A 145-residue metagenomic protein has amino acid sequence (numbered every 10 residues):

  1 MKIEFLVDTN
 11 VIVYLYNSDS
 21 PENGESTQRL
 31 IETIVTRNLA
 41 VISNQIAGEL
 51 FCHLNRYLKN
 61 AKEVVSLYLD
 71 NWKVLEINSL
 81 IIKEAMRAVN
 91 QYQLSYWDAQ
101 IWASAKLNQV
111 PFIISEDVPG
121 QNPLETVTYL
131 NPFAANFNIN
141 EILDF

Functional and structural regions predicted by a protein language model:
M1-A40, R56-N60, N136-D144: Short, well-structured N-terminal submotif of metal-dependent ribonuclease cores
K2, L107-F145: Acidic, PIN/NYN-like endoribonuclease modules and their adjacent C-terminal/linker elements
T36-R37, D70-N71, Y92: Structured helix-beta-strand junction loops
Q45-K73: Active-site-proximal, substrate-binding regions of enzyme catalytic domains and RNA-binding/basic surfaces
V74-E116: Active-site neighborhoods of divalent-metal-dependent phosphate/nucleic-acid chemistry enzymes
